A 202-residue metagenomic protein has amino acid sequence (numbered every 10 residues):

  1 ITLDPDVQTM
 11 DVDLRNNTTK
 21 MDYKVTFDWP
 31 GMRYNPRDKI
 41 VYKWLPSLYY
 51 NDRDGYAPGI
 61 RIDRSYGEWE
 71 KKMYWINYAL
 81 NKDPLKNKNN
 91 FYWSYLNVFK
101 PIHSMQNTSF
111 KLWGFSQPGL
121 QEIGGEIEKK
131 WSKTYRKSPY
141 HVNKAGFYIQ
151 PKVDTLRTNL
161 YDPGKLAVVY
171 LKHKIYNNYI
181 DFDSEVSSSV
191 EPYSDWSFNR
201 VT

Functional and structural regions predicted by a protein language model:
D4-M105, G124-P139, K144, T155-N178: Outer-membrane beta-barrel initiation region
P46, Y74-Y78, F110-G114, V142-P151 (+1 more regions): Membrane-embedded beta-strand positions of outer-membrane beta-barrel proteins
S94, F115-Q117: Compositionally biased, intrinsically disordered low-complexity regions enriched in charged/polar residues
K111, Y176-T202: Extended beta-strand-rich architecture
L120: Extracellular interaction modules
